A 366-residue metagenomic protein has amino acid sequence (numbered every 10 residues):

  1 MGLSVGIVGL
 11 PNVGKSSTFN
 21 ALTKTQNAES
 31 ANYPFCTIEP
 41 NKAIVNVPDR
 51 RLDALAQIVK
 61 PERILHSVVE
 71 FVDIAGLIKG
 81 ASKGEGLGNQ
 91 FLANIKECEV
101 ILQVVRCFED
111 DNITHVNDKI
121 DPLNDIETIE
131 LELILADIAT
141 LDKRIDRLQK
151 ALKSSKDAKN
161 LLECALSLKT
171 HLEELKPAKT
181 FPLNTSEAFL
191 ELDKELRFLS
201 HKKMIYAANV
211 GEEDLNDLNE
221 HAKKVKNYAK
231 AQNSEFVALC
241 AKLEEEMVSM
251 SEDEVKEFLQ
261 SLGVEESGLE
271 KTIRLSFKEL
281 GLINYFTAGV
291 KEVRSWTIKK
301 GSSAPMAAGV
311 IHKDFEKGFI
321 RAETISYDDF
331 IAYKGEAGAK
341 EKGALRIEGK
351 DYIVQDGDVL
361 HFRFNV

Functional and structural regions predicted by a protein language model:
M1-T114, L123, D142-K143, L148: Conserved G1/Walker A P-loop phosphate-binding module
G2-V8, V13, F19, R147-I353 (+2 more regions): C-terminal-of-GTPase-core extension/linker across diverse P-loop GTPases
L22, G84-L87, V116-K119, N219-A222 (+1 more regions): Short, glycine/charged-enriched secondary-structure capping and boundary segments
T25, R51-L52, G76-I78, R106-N112 (+5 more regions): Conserved nucleotide-binding/hydrolysis micro-motifs of P-loop NTPases
Y33, G86, D121, K153-N160: A structural signal for alpha-helical segments
L77-S82, D118, E127-L133, L152-D157 (+2 more regions): Flexible beta-alpha connector loops of hexameric P-loop NTPases
K96, V100-Q103, F108-A136, T140-K143 (+2 more regions): Switch/coupling subdomain of P-loop NTPase systems
